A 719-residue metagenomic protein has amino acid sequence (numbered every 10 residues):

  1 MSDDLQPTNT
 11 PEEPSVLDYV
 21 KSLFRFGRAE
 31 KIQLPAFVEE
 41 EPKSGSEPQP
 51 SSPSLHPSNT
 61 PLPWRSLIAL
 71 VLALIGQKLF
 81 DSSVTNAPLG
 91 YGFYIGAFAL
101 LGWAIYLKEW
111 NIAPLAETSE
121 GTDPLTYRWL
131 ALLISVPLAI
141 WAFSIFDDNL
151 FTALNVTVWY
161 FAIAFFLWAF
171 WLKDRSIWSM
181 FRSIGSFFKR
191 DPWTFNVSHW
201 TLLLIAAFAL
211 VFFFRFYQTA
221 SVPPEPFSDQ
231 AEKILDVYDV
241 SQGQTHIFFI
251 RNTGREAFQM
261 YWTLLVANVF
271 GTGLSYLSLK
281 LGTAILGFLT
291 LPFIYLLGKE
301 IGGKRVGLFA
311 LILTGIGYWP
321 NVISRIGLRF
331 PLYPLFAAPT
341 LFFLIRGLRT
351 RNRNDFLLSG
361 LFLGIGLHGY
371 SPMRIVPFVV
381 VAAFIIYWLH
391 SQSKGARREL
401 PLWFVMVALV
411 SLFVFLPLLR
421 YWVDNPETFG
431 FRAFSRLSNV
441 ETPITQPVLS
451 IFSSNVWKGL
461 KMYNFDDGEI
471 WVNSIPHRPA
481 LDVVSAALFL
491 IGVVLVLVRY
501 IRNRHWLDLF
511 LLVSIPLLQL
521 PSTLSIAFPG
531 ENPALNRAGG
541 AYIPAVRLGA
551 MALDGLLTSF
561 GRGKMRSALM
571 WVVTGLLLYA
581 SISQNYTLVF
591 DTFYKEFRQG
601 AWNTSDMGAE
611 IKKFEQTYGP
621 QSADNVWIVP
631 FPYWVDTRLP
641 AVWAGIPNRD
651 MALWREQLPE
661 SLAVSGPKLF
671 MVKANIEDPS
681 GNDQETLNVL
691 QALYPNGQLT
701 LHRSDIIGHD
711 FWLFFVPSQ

Functional and structural regions predicted by a protein language model:
M1-W200, L358, V379, A383-I386 (+2 more regions): Membrane-embedded, hydrophobic transmembrane alpha-helices
W168-W171, T340-L358, G366, S391: Membrane-interface transmembrane helices that cradle and orient dolichyl/undecaprenyl
F214, V222-F248, R255-A257, Y261 (+8 more regions): Transmembrane-lumen/periplasm boundary regions of multi-pass, lipid-linked membrane glycan transferases
V222, P479, K564-W654, D705-D710: Membrane-proximal, lumen/periplasm-facing interface regions of secretory-pathway glyco- and lipid-modifying enzymes
L274-L277, I294-I316, D508-V513, S567-T574: Transmembrane-helix signature of polytopic, membrane-embedded enzymes that assemble or transfer cell-envelope glycans
L281-G302, P339, L488-L497: Transmembrane-helix motifs of polytopic, lipid-linked glycan transferases
T283, W319, R325-L332, P372: Short acidic/glycine- and proline-prone juxtamembrane loop motifs at membrane-interface regions of multi-pass membrane
I323-S324, Y333, I375, V483 (+1 more regions): Hydrophobic/aromatic-rich transmembrane helices and adjacent perimembrane loops
